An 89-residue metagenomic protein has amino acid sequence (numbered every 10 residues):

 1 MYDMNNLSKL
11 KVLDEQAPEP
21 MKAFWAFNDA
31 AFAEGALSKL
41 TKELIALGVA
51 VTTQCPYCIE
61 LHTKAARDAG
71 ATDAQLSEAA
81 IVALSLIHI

Functional and structural regions predicted by a protein language model:
M1-K42, R67: Acidic, glycine/proline-rich low-complexity segments that act as flexible tails and inter-domain linkers
K9, A26-F27, L61-H62, E78-A79: A general alpha-helix detector
M21, E60-Q75: Iron-sulfur (Fe-S) cluster-binding segments and ferredoxin-like electron-carrier domains, especially [2Fe-2S]
D29, A46, T63-R67, A80-I81: Amphipathic alpha-helical segments within well-ordered protein domains
A36-T53, A74-I81: Immediate flanking context of iron-sulfur cluster ligation sites
C55-C58: Short cysteine clusters
I87-I89: Conserved small/polar residues in nucleotide/adenosyl-binding loops
